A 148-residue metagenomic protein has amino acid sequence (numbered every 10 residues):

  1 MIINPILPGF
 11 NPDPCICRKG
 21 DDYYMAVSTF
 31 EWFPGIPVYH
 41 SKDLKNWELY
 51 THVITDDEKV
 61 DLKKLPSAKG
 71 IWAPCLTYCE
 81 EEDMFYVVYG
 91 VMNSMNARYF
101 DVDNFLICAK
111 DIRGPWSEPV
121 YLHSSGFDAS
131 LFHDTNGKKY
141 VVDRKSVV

Functional and structural regions predicted by a protein language model:
M1-V148: Carbohydrate-active catalytic/glycan-binding domains of CAZyme proteins, especially the secreted or lumenal ectodomains
